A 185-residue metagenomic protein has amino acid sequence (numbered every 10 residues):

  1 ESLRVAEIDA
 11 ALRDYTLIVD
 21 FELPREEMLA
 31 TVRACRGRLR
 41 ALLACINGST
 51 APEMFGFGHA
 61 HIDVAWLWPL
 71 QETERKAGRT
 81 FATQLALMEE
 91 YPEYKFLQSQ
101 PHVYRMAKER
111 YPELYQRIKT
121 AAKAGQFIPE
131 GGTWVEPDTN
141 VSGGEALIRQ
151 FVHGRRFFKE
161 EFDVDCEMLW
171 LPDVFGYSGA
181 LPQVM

Functional and structural regions predicted by a protein language model:
E1-V184: Carbohydrate-active enzymes and regulators
